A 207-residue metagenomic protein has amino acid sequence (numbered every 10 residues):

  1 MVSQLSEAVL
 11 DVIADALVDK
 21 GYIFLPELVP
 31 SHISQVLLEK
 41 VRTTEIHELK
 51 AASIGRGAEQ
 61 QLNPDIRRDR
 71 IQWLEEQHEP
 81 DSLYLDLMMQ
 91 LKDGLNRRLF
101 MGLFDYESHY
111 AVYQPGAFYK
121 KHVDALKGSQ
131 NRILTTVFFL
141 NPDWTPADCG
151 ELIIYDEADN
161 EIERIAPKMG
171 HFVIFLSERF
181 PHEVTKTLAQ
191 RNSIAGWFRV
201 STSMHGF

Functional and structural regions predicted by a protein language model:
M1-T135, F139-F172, R179-F207: Fe(II)/2-oxoglutarate oxygenase catalytic core
